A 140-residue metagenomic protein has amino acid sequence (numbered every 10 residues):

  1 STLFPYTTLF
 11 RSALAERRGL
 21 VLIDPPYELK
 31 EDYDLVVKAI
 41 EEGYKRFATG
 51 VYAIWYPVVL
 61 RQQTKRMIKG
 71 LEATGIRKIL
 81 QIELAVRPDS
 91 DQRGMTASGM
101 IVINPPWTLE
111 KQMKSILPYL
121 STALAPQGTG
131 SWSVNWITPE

Functional and structural regions predicted by a protein language model:
S1-T8: Single conserved hydrophobic/aromatic residue that forms the stacking wall/gate of nucleotide- or nucleobase-binding
F10-L14: Short amphipathic alpha-helix with an adjacent loop that forms part of the alpha/beta core around
G19-E31: A short SAM/SAH-binding and catalytic strip from SAM-dependent methyltransferases
V21, R46-P57: Conserved beta-strand signature within the Rossmann-like core of class I S-adenosyl-L-methionine
L29-A39, Q63: A short, conserved alpha-helix within the catalytic core of class I
G43-F47, A73-T74: Short, conserved loop/helix-junction motifs that constitute active-site signature segments in enzyme catalytic cores
Y56-R61, A85-R87: Short beta-alpha junction loops
K65-E140: Rossmann-like AdoMet/SAM-dependent catalytic core
